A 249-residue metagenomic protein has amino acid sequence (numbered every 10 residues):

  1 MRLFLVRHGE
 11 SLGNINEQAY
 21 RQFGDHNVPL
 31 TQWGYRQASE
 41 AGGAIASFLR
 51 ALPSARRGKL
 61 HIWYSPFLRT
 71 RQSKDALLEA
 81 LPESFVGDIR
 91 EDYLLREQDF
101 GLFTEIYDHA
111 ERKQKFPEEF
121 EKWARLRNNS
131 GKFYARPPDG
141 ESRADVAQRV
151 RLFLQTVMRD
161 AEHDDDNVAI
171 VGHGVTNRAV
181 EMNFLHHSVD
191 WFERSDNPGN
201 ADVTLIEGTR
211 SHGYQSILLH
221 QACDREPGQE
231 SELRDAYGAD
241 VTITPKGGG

Functional and structural regions predicted by a protein language model:
M1-K59, Q72, E79, E83 (+1 more regions): An N-terminal RHG(E/S)-centered segment typical of histidine phosphatases
M1-R2, G87, R96-Q114, R159-D166 (+1 more regions): Acidic, low-complexity terminal tails and accessory targeting/binding regions of phosphate-metabolizing enzymes
L3, L60, H163-G174: Generic beta-sheet signal
G9, G174-V175: Active-site metal-binding loops of divalent metal-dependent hydrolases
L12-E17, F100-G101, W123-R125: Short acidic/His/Gly/Ser-rich catalytic and metal-binding motifs that mark active-site loops of diverse hydrolases
E40-E121, S195-P198: Phosphate-coordination/substrate-recognition cap region in phosphate-metabolizing enzymes
Y64-S65, Q148, V171-G172: Short beta-strand scaffold positions
E121-D145: Short glycine/proline- and acidic residue-enriched helix-loop micro-motifs that form flexible lids or anion-recognition
